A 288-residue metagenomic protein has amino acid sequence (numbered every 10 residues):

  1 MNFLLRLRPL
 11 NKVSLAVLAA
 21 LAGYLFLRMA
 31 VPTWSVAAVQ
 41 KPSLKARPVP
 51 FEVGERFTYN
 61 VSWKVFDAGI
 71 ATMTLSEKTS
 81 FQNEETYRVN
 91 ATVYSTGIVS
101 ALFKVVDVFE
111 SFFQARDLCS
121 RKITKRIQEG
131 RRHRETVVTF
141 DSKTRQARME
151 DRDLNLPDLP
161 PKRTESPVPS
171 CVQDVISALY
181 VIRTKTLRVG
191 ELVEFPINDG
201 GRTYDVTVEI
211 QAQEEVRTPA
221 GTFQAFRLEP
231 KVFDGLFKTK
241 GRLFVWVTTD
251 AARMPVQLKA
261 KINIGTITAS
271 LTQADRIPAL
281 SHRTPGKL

Functional and structural regions predicted by a protein language model:
M1-N2: N-terminal hydrophobic targeting signals that begin at the initiator methionine
L5-L18: N-terminal Sec-pathway targeting helices
L7-P9, M29, R283-T284: Positively charged, low-complexity intrinsically disordered regions
A16-A30: Bacterial N-terminal signal peptides
W34-S142, V181-L288: Acidic, serine/threonine-rich low-complexity disordered tracts
T136-I176: Hydrophobic, well-structured mid-protein blocks that either form specific transmembrane helices
